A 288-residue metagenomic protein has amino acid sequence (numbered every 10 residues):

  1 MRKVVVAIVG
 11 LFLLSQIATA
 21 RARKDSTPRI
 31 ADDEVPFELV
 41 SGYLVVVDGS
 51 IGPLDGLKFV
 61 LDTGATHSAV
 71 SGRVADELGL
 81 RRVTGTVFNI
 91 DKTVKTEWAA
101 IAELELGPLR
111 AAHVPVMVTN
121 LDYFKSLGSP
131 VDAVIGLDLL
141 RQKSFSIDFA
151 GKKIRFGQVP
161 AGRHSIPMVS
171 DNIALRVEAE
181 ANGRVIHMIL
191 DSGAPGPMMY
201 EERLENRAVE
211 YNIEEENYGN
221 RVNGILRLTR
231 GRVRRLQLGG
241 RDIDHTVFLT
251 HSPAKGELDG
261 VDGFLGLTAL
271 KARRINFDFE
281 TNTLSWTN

Functional and structural regions predicted by a protein language model:
M1-V4: Positively charged n-region of N-terminal signal peptides that target proteins for export
A7-Q16: Bacterial N-terminal signal peptides
I17-N288: Pepsin/retropepsin-fold aspartyl endopeptidases
